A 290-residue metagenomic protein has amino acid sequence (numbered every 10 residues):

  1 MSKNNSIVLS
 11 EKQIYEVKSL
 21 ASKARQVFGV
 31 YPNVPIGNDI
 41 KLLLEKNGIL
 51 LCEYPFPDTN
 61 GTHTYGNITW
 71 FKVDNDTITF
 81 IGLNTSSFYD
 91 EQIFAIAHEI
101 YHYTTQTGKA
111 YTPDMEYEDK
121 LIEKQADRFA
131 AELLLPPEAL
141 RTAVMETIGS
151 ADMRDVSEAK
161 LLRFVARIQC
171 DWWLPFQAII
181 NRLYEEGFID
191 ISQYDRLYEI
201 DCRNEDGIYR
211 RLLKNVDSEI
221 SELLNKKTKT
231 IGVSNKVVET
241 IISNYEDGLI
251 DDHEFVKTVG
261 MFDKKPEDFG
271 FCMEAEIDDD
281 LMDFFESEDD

Functional and structural regions predicted by a protein language model:
M1-D290: Active-site hotspot residues in diverse enzymes, especially metal/ion-binding acidic/histidine motifs
